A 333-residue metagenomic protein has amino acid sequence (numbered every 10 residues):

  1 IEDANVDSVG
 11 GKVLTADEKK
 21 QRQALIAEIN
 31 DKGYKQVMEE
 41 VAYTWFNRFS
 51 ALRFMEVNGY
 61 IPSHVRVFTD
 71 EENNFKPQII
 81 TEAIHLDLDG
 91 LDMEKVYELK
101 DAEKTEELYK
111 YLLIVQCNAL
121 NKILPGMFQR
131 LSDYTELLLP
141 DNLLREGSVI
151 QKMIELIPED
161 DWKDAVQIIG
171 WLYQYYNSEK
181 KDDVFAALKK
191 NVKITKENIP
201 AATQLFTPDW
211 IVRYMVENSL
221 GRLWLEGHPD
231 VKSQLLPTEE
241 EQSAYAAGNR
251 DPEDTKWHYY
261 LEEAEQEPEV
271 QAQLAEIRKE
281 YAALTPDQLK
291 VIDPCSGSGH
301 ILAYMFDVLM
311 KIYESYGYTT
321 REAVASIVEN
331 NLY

Functional and structural regions predicted by a protein language model:
I1-A4, M153: Hydrophobic alpha-helical membrane-insertion signals
D3-K20, A24, I29, G33-V41 (+2 more regions): DNA-processing P-loop NTPase/helicase core
L14, E18, E98-E106, L113 (+6 more regions): Intrinsic-disorder-associated interaction segments
Q21-R22, I26-D31, E39, A51-R53 (+2 more regions): Class I S-adenosyl-L-methionine
N47, N218, N330-N331: Asparagine-centered polar/low-complexity signal
V324-Y333: P-loop NTPase motor core
